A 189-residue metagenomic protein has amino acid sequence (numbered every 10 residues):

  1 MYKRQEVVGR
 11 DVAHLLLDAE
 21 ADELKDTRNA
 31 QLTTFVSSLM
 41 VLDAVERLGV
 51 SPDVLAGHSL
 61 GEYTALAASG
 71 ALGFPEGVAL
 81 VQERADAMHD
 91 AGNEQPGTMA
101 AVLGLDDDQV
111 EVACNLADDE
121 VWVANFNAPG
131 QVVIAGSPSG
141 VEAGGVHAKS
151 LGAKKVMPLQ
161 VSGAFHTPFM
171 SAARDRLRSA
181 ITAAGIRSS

Functional and structural regions predicted by a protein language model:
K3-A56, I134: Helix-rich "cap/lid" substructures immediately adjacent to catalytic or cofactor-binding pockets
E6-R10, A19-E20, A68-S189: Alpha/beta catalytic cores of group-transfer enzymes, especially the acyltransferase/condensing modules of polyketide
T33, S59-L60, L72, A79: An amphipathic alpha-helix/helix-turn recognition signal
S38, D53, G57, G61 (+2 more regions): Gly/Ala-rich beta-loop-alpha elbow adjacent to hydrolase catalytic centers
G49, S59, G185: Conserved functional loop/turn residues at catalytic and ligand-binding sites
